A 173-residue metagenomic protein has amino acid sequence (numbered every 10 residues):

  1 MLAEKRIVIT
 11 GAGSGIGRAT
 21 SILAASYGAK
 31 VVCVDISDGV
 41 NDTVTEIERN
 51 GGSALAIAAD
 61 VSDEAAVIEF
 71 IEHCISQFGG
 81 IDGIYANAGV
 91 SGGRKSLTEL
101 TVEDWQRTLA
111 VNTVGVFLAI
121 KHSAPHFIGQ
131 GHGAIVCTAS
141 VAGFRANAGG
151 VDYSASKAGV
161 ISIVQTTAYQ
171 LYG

Functional and structural regions predicted by a protein language model:
G13-G15: Conserved glycine-rich cofactor-binding loop
Y27-D42: Conserved glycine-rich Rossmann-like NAD(P)H-binding loop of the short-chain dehydrogenase/reductase
A58-E69, V102: The beta1-alpha1 cofactor-binding region of Rossmann-like NAD(H)/NADP(H)-dependent oxidoreductases
K95-L97, D104-Q106: Substrate-binding pocket helix/loop in short-chain dehydrogenase/reductase
I120, S156, V164: Active-site helix of classical SDR
P125, Y169-G173: Alpha-helical segment proximal to the catalytic Tyr-Lys
S140: Residue(s) in the substrate-gating loop at a strand-loop-helix junction that position the organic substrate next
